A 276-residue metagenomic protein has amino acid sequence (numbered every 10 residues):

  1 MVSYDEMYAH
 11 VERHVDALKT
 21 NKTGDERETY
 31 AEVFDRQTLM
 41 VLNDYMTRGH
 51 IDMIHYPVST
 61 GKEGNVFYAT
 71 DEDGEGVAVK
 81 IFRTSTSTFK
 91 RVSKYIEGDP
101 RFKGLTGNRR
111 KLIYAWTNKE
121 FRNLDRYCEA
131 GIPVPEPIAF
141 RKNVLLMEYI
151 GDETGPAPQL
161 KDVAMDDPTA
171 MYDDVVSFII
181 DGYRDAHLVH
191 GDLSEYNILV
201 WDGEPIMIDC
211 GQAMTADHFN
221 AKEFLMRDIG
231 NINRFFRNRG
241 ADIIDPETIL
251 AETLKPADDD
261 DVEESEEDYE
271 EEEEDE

Functional and structural regions predicted by a protein language model:
M1-A17, S265-D275: Long, low-complexity intrinsically disordered regions enriched in Ser/Thr/Pro/Gly
E6-M7, T29, Q37-R48, M53 (+3 more regions): Intrinsic disorder/low-complexity detector
L18, K22-Y30, F224: Polybasic/polar functional segments that serve as interface/processing modules
K22, Y30-P156: Conserved ATP-binding subdomain of kinase catalytic cores across diverse folds
R83, G151, E195, V200 (+1 more regions): Short, glycine/acidic-enriched loop or turn micro-motifs at the edges of active sites
V92, A157-D162, D217-F219: Short acidic, glycine/proline-rich loop/turn micro-motifs
N108-V134, F140-R141, A157-G191, Y196 (+2 more regions): Conserved kinase catalytic-core helix
P168-V175, Y183-H190, W201-E276: C-lobe/activation-segment region of protein kinase-like
